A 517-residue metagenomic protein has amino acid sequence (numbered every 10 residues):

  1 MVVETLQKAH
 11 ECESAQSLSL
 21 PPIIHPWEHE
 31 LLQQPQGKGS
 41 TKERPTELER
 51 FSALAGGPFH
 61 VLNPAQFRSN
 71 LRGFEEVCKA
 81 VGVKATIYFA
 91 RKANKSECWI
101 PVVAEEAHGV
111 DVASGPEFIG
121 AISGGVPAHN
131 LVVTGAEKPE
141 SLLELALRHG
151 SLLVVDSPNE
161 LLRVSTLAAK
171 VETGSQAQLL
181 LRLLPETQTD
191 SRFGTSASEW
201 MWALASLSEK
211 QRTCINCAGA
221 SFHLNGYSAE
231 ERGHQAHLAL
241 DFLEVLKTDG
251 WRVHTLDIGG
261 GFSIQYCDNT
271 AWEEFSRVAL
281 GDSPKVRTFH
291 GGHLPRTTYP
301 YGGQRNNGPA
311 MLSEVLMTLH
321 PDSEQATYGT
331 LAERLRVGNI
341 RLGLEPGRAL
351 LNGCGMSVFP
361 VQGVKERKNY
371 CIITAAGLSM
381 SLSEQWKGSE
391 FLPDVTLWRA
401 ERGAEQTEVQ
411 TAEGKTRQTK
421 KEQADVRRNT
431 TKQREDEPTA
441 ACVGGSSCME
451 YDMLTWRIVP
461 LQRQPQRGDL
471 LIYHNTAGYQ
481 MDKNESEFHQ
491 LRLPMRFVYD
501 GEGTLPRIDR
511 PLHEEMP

Functional and structural regions predicted by a protein language model:
M1-A177, T248, Q406-T430, V498-P517: A charged N-terminal "starter" segment
V2-S14, P185-C354: Active-site loop/helix belt of alpha/beta enzymes
F67, K92, S114, A146 (+6 more regions): Conserved, mostly hydrophobic/aromatic
T86-Y88, G109, A128-V132, L152-V154 (+5 more regions): Structural preference for beta-strand elements that scaffold enzyme active sites
A93-K95, P116-E117, E137-P139, S157-L161 (+6 more regions): Active-site-proximal loop/turn and secondary-structure-junction residues that shape catalytic pockets, frequently
I100, I122-S123, L143-L147, V164-L167 (+7 more regions): Short acidic, glycine/serine/threonine-rich loops at helix termini
P127, V171-G174, K210-I215, L246-W251 (+1 more regions): Secondary-structure transition/capping motifs at alpha-helix termini and the adjoining loop/turn into the next element
F289-P517: Charged (often Lys/Glu-rich) extended helix/loop segments that serve as interaction or gating elements
